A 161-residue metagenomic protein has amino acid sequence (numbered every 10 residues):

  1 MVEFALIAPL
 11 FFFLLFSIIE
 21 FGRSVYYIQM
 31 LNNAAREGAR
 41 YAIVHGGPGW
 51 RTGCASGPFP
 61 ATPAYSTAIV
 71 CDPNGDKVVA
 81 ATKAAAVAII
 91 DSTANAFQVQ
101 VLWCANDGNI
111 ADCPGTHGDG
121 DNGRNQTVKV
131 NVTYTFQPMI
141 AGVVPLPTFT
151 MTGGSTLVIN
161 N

Functional and structural regions predicted by a protein language model:
M1-A81: Alpha-helical assembly-interface signal, strongest on the long, hydrophobic N-terminal helix that forms
G49-W50, N131-N161: Low-complexity, S/T/G/P-rich flexible repeat/linker segments used as non-globular hinges and stalks within
G53-A55, V70-D72, W103-T116: Sequence contexts marking disulfide-bonded cysteines in secreted/extracellular proteins
Y65-S66, V99, D107-G108: Disulfide-bonded cysteine motifs in exported proteins
A86-F97, I140: Short secondary-structure junctions
T93-V99, T116, Q126-Y134: Amphipathic heptad-repeat coiled-coil/leucine-zipper-like oligomerization helices
D112-N122, I140-V143: Short, P/G- and charge-enriched loop/turn segments at secondary-structure junctions
G123-T127, T152: Extracytoplasmic
